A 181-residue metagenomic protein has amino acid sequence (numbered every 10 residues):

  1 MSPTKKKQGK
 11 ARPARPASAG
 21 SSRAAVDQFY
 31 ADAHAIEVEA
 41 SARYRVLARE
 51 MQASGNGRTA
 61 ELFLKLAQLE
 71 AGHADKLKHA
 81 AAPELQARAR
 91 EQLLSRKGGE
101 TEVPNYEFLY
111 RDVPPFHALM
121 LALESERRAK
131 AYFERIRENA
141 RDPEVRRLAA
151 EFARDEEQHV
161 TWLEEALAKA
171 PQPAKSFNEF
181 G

Functional and structural regions predicted by a protein language model:
M1-G181: Iron-associated oxidoreductase/ferritin-like identity signal
